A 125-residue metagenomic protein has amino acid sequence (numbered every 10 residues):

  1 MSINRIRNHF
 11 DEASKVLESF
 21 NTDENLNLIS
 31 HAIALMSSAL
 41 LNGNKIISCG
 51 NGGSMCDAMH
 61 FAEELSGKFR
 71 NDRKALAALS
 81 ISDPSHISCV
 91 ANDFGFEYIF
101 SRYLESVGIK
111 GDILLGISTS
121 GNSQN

Functional and structural regions predicted by a protein language model:
M1-E24: Generic N-terminal amphipathic, Lys/Arg-enriched alpha-helix
I3, L26-S30, E97: Short, structured helix-loop boundary elements
E12, L28-H31, N125: Charged catalytic carboxylate motif
N21-N42: A short, well-structured juxtamembrane/interface segment
S37-G108: Glycine-rich, small/polar surface segments that engage phosphate groups of diverse ligands
K110-Q124: C-terminal binding/interaction regions
